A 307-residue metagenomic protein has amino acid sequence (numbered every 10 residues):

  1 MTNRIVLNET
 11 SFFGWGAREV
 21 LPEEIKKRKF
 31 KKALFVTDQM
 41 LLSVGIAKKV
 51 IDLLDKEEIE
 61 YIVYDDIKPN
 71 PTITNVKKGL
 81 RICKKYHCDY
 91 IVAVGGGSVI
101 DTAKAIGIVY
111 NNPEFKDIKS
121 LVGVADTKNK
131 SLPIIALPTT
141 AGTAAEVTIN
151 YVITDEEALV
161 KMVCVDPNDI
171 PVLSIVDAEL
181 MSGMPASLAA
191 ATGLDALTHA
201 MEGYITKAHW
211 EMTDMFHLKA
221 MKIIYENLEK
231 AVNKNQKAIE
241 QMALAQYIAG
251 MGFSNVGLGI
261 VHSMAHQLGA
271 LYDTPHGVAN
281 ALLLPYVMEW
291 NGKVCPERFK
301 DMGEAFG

Functional and structural regions predicted by a protein language model:
M1-R28: N-terminal amphipathic/basic leader segments beginning at the initiator methionine
R18-L21, S43-I46, I73-V76, S98-A103 (+3 more regions): Short glycine/serine/threonine-rich phosphate/pyrophosphate-binding segments that cradle anionic phosphate groups
R18-L34, D52-E57, K85: Glycine-rich phosphate/diphosphate-binding loops that line cofactor/substrate pockets in enzymes
L42-F115, E229-I239: N-terminal small/polar loop signature for handling phosphorylated ligands or for N-terminal nucleophile
T74-V176: Glycine/threonine-rich beta-strand-loop-alpha-helix active-site module that forms ligand/phosphate-binding
G142, Y247-N280: Glycine-rich phosphate/pyrophosphate-binding beta-alpha loops
N150-V256: Carboxylate- and glycine-rich phosphate/diphosphate-binding segment that chelates Mg2+/Mn2+
L271-G307: Gly/Pro-rich interdomain helix-loop hinge
